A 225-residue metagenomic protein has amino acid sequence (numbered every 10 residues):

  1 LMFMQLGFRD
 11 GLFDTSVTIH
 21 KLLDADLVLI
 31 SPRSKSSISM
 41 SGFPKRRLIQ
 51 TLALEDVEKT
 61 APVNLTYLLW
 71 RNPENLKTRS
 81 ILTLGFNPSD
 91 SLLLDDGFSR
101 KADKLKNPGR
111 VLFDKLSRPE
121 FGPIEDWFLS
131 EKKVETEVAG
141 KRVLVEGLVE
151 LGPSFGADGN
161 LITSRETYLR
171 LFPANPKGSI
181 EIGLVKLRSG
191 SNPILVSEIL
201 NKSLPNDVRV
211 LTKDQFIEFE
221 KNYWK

Functional and structural regions predicted by a protein language model:
L1-L27: Alpha-helical transmembrane segments
L22-D24, R46, T78-I81, K106-P108 (+5 more regions): Extracytoplasmic
I30-I49: Short extracytoplasmic
R33-I38, V149-G152, V185-N192, S203 (+1 more regions): Structural beta->alpha junctions
S37-G42, P73, K77-S80, S91-D95 (+5 more regions): Solvent-exposed, non-transmembrane alpha-helical starts
K45-L54, E58, P62-L112, E137-A139 (+1 more regions): The feature marks short, hydrophobic/small-residue-biased sequence motifs that occur predominantly
D90-G97, K115-R165, L169-F172, L195: Mid-to-C-terminal secondary-structure elements that act as membrane-proximal/extracytoplasmic interface segments
P193, E198-K225: Peri-transmembrane interface segments
